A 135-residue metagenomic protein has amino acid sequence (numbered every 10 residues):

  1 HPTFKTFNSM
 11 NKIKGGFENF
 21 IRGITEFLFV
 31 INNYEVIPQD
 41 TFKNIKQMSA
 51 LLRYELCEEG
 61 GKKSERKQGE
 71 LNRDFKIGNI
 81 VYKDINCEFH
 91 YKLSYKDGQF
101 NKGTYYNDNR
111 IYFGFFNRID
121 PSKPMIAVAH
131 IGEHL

Functional and structural regions predicted by a protein language model:
H1-N109, F116-L135: Basic, Lys/Arg-enriched alpha-helical interface segments
